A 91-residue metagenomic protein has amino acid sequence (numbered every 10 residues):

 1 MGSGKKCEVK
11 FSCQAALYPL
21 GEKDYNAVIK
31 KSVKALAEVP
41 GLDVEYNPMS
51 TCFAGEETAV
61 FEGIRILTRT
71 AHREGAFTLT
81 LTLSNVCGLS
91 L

Functional and structural regions predicted by a protein language model:
M1-L91: Charge-rich, low-complexity N-terminal segments
